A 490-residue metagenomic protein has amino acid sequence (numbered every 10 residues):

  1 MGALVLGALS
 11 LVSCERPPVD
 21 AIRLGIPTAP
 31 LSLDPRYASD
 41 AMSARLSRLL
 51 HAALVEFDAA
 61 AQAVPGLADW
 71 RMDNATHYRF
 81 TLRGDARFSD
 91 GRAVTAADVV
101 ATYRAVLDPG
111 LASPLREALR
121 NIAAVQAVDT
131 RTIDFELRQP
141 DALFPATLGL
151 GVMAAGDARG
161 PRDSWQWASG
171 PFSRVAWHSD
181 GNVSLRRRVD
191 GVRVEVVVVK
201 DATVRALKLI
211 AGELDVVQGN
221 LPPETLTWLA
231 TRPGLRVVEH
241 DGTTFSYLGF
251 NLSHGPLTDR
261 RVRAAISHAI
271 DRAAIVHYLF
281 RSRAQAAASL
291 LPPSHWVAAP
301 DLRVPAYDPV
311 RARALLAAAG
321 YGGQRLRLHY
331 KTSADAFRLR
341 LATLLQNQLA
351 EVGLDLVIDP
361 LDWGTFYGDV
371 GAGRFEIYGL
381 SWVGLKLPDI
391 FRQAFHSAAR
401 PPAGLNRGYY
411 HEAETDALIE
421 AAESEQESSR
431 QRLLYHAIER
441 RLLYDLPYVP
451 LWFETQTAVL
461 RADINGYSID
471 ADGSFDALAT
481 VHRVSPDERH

Functional and structural regions predicted by a protein language model:
E15, D355-F366, Q393-A462, H490: Extracytoplasmic/peripheral linker and loop segments enriched in polar/acidic and small residues with frequent Thr/Pro
I26-A75, T81, R104, W167-S169: N-terminal lobe/hinge region of extracytoplasmic solute-binding protein
A60, Q139-E195, D201-V204, P309-V310 (+2 more regions): Gly/Pro-rich hinge or "lid" segments in bacterial periplasmic/extracellular proteins
D69-A112, V128, D134, R205-K208 (+1 more regions): Aromatic- and charge-enriched surface segment that lines or borders ligand/interaction sites
D73, T81, P114-D157: Surface-exposed binding/hinge segments that line and control ligand-binding clefts or catalytic entry sites
G181, R186-T227, Q346, D355-V357: Ligand-site clamp/hinge motif
L257-N347, H411, L418, A437 (+1 more regions): Append "and occasionally in soluble cytosolic enzymes with long acidic Gly/Pro-rich linkers
A458-H490: Long beta-strand-rich cores associated with HINT superfamily self-processing modules
